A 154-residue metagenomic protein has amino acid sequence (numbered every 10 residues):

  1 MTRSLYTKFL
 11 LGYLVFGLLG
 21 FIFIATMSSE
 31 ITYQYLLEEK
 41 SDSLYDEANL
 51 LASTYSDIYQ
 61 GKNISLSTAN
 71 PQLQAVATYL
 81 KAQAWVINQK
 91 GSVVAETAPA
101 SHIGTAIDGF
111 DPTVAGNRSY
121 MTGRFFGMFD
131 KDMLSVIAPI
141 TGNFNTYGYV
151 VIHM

Functional and structural regions predicted by a protein language model:
M1-L18: Positive-inside N-terminal membrane-insertion signal
G12, L18-E47: N-terminal membrane-insertion alpha helix
K40-S67, V86-A100: Extracellular/periplasmic ligand-binding regions of membrane signal-transduction receptors
Y59, T141-N143, V151-M154: Helix-start (N-cap) segments at beta->loop->alpha junctions that couple sensory/regulatory domains to adjoining helices
N70, S92-K131: Extracytoplasmic/periplasmic sensor domains and loops in membrane signaling proteins
Q72-V93: Short N-terminal helix-loop-first-beta-strand/juxtamembrane motif that initiates sensory/input modules
F129-P139: A short beta-strand signature within small-molecule sensing/ligand-binding domains used in signal transduction
T146: Glycine-rich acetyl-CoA-binding "A-motif" of GNAT/NAT acetyltransferases
